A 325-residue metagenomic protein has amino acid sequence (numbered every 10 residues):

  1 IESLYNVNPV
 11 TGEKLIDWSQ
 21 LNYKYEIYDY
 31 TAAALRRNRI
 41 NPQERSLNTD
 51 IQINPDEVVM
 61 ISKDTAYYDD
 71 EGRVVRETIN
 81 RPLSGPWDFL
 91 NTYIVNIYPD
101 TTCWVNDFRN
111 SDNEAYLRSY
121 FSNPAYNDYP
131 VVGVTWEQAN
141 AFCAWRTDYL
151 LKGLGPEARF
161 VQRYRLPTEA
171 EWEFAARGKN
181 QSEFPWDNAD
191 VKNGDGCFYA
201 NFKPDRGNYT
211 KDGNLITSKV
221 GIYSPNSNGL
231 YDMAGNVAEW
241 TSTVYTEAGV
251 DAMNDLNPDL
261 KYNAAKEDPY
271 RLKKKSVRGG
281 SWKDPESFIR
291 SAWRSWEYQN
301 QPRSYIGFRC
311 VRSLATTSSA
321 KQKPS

Functional and structural regions predicted by a protein language model:
I1-E77: Non-catalytic, alpha-helical, charged scaffold/linker segments that couple or flank catalytic or architectural cores
I40-N41, T49, R294, S313-T316: General helical structural elements
Y67, R73, P82-W293, S319-S325: Functional-site microenvironments in short loops/helix caps that host divalent-cation chemistry
N300-P302: Solvent-exposed, polar surface segments
S304-A320: Short, structured beta-strand segments at or near domain termini in extracellular proteins/domains
